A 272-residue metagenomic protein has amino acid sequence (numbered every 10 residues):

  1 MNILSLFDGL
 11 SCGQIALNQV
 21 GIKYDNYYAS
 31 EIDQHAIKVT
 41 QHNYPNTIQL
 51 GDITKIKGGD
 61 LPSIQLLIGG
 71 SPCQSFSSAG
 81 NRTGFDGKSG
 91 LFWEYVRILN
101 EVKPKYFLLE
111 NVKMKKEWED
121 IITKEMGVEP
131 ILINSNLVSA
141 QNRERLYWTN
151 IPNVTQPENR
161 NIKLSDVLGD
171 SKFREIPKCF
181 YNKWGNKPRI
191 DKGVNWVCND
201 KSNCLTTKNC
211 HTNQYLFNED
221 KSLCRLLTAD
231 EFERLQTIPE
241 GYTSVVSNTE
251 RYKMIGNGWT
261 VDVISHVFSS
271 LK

Functional and structural regions predicted by a protein language model:
M1-L4: Extreme N-terminal starter segment of soluble prokaryotic enzymes
L6-S11: Class I SAM-dependent methyltransferase "Motif I" SAM/SAH-binding loop
A16-D25, N43: A short, Lys/Arg-enriched amphipathic alpha-helix followed by its capping loop at the start of a domain
D33: Conserved SAM/SAH-binding beta-strand->alpha-helix loop
T40: Conserved SAM-binding loop
N46-D52: Conserved SAM-binding strand-loop segment of SAM-dependent methyltransferases
I56-L66, S71-H211, F217-L226, E231: Class I S-adenosyl-L-methionine
